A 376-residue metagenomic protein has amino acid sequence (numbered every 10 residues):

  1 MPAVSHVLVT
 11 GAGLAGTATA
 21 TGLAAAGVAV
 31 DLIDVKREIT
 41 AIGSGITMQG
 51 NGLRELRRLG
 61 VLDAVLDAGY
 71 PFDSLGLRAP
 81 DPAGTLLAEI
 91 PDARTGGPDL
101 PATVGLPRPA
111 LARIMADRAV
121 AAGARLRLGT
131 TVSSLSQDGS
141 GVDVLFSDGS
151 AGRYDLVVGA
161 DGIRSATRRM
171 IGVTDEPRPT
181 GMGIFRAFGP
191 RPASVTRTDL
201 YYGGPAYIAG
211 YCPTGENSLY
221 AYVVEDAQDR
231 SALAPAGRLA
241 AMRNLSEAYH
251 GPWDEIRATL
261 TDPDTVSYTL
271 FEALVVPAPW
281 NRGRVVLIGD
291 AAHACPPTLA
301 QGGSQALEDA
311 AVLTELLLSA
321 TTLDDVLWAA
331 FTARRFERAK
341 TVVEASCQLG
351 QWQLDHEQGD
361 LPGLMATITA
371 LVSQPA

Functional and structural regions predicted by a protein language model:
P2-S5, D67, L77, A83-G84 (+3 more regions): C-terminal helical "tail/cap" subdomain of flavin- and related membrane-associated enzymes
P2-V7, Q49-I171, E176-F188, P192 (+2 more regions): Conserved N-terminal helical subregion
V9-A25, I33-K36, V158-G159, F185 (+1 more regions): Conserved mid-domain beta->alpha element of the FAD-binding
A25-G27, A121: Residues at the C-terminal ends
V30: Hydrophobic anchor at the start of a short beta-strand that flanks the dinucleotide cofactor-binding loop
Q137-D138, C212-T214: Short beta-strand micro-motifs enriched in acidic
T180-P213: Flavin-dependent oxidoreductases
P205, G215, E225-L299: FAD/FMN-dependent oxidoreductases across multiple families
